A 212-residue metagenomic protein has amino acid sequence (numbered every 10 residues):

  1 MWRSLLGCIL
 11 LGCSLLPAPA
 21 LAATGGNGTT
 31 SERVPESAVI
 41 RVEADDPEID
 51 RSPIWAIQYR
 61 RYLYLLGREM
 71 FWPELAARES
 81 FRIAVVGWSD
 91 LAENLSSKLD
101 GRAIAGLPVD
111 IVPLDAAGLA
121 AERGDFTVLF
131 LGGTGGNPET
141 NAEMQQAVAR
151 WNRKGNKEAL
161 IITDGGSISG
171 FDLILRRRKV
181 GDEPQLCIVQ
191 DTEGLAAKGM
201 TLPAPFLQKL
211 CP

Functional and structural regions predicted by a protein language model:
M1-S4: Positively charged n-region of N-terminal signal peptides that target proteins for export
G7-P17: Bacterial N-terminal signal peptides
L21-P212: Short hydrophobic alpha-helices and adjacent helix-cap/hinge residues
